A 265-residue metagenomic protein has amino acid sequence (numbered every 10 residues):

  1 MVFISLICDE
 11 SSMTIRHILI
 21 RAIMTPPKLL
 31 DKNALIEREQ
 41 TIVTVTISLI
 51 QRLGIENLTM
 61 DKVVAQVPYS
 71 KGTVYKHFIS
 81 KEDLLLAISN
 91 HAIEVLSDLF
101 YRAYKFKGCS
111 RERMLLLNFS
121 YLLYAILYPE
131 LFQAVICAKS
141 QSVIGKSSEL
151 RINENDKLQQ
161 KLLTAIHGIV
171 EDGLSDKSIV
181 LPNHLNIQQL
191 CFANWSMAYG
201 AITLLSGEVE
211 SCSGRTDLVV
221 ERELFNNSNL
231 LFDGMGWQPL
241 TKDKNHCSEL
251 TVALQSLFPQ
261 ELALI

Functional and structural regions predicted by a protein language model:
V2-L53, N57-Q66, D83-L86: Basic, helix-initiating cap at the start of DNA-binding domains
V2-T25, T164, G168-D176, G200-I265: C-terminal peripheral helix-coil segments that are non-catalytic and often amphipathic
E37, T41-S48, R52, Q66 (+6 more regions): Alpha-helical structural segments
R52-E56, K107, Y128, D176: Short coil/turn segments at alpha/beta junctions that flank glycine-rich nucleotide-binding fingerprints
V67-F78: Short hydrophobic/aromatic patch on the recognition helix
A103-K107, K139-V143, L205-C212: Secondary-structure edge/capping motif, primarily at the C-terminal ends of alpha-helices and the immediately following
R111-Q133, F192, F225, N229: Amphipathic alpha-helical segments that line or abut small-molecule/effector binding pockets and mediate allosteric
E130-G168, S178-C191, D217: Short secondary-structure transition hinges
